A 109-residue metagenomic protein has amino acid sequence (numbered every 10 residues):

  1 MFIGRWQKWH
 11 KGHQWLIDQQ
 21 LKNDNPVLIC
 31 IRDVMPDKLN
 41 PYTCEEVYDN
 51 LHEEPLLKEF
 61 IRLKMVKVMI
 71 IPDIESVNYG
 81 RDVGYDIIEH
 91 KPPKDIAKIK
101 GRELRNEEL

Functional and structural regions predicted by a protein language model:
M1-L109: Nucleotidyltransferase catalytic core that binds NTPs
